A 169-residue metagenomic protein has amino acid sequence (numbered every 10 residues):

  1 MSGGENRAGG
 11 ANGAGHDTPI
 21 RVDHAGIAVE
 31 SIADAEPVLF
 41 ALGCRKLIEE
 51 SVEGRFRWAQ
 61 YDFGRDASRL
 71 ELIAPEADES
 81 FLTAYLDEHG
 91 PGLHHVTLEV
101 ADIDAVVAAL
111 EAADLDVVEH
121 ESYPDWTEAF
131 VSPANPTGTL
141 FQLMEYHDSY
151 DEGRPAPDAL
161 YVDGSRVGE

Functional and structural regions predicted by a protein language model:
S2-D17, A108-E169: Vicinal oxygen chelate
G10-D17, L39, A74, F81-A84 (+1 more regions): A generic structural signal for ordered alpha-helices
A11-D23, I27-S68, A112-D114, H120-D125 (+1 more regions): Core segments of cupin and vicinal oxygen chelate
G26, T97, Q142-M144: Active-site scaffold segments
V29-A33, P37, L42, A77 (+1 more regions): Vicinal oxygen chelate
P37, E71, L82, V106-A108 (+2 more regions): Short acidic, gly/pro-rich beta-turn/loop elements at beta-sheet edges and active-site/ligand-binding grooves
L47-D87, T127-D148: Conserved short beta-strand elements that form part of the metal-binding/catalytic scaffold of enzyme active sites
